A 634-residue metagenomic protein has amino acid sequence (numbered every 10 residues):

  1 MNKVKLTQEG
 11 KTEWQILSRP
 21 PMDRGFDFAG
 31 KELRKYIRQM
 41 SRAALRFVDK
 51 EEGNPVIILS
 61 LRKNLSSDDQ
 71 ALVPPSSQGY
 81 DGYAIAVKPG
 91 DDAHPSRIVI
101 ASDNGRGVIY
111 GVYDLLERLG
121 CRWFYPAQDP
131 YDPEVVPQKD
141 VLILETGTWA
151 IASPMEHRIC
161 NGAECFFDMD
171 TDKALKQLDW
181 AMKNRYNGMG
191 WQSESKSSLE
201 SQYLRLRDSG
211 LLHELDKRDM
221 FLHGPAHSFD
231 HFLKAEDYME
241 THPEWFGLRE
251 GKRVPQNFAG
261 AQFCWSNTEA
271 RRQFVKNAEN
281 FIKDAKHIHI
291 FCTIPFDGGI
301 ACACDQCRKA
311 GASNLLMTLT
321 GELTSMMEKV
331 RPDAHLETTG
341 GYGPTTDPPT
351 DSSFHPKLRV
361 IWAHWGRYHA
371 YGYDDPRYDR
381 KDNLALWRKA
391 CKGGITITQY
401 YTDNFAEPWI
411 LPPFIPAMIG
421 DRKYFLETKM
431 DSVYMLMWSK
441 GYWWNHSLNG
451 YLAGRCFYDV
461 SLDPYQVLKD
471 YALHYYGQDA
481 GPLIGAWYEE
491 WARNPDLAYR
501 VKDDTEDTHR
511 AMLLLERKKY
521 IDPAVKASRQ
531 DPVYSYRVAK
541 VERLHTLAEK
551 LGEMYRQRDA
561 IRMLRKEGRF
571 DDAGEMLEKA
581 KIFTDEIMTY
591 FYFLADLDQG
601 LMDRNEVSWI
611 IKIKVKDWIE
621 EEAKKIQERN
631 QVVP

Functional and structural regions predicted by a protein language model:
M1-E13: Disordered inhibitory propeptide/activation segment of secreted metzincin zinc metalloprotease zymogens, centered on
T12-E13, P21-R24, F28-E32, Y36 (+4 more regions): Feature activates predominantly on carbohydrate-active enzymes
S18-M22, I58-N64, A101-D103, G162-F166 (+5 more regions): Structural motif
R42-K50, F124-Q128: Surface-exposed patches in mature extracellular/periplasmic domains of secreted proteins
R46-P75: Short, well-ordered secondary-structure micro-motifs within conserved domains or adaptor modules
L199, A259, R272, K283 (+1 more regions): Substrate-binding groove of N-acetylhexosamine-processing glycoside hydrolases
I288-G299: Active-site-proximal, well-structured secondary-structure segments within enzyme catalytic domains
